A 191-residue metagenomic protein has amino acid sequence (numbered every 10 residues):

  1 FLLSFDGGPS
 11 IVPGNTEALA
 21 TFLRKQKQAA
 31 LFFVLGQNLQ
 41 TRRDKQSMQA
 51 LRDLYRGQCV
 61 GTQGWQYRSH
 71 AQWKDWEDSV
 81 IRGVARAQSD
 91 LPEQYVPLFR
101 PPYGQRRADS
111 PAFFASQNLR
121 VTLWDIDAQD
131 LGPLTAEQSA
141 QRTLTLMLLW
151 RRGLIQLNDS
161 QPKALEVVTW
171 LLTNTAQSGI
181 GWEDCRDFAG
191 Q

Functional and structural regions predicted by a protein language model:
F1-R86, D90-V96, G181, F188-G190: Active-site beta->alpha N-cap acidic-glycine motif
D6, L23, V60, F99-P102 (+3 more regions): Divalent metal-coordination and catalytic microenvironments
P9, G36-N38, Q66-R68, Y103-Q105 (+2 more regions): Active-site-proximal loop/turn and secondary-structure-junction residues that shape catalytic pockets, frequently
S10-E17, K74-D78, G104, L134 (+1 more regions): Soluble non-cytosolic domains of exported or imported proteins
E17, T21, D78-I81, A85 (+5 more regions): Solvent-exposed, polar/charged alpha-helical surfaces in well-ordered, non-transmembrane soluble domains, broadly
R24-Q28, A85-P92, A115-L119, L144 (+2 more regions): Sec-exported extracytoplasmic/periplasmic mature domains
Q105-L148, I180-Q191: His/Asp/Glu-enriched short active-site or ligand-binding loop at hydrolase and phosphoryl-transfer sites
L144-R186: Catalytic grooves of carbohydrate-active enzymes
